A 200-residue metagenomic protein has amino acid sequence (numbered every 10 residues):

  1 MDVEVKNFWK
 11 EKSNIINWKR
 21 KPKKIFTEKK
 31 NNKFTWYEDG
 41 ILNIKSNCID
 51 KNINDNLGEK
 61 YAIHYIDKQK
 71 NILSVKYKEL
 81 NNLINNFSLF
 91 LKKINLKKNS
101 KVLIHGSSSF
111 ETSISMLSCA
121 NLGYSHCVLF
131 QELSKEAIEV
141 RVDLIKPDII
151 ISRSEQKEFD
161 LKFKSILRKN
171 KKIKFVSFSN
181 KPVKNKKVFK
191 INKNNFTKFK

Functional and structural regions predicted by a protein language model:
M1-V75, E79-N86, N180-K187: N-lobe entry segment of adenylate-forming
K51-N52, N86, F90-I94, V140-L144 (+1 more regions): A generic secondary-structure signal
H64-I66, H105, L129, I151: Short hydrophobic segments within beta-strands
K70-N71, K92-K93, K97, K174 (+1 more regions): Asparagine-rich low-complexity intrinsically disordered tracts
L73, F90-L133: Conserved AMP-binding/adenylate-forming
L117-N194: Structural core segment of the AMP-binding/adenylate-forming
N195-K200: Short, intrinsically disordered, charge-balanced linker/junction segments flanking boundaries in proteins
